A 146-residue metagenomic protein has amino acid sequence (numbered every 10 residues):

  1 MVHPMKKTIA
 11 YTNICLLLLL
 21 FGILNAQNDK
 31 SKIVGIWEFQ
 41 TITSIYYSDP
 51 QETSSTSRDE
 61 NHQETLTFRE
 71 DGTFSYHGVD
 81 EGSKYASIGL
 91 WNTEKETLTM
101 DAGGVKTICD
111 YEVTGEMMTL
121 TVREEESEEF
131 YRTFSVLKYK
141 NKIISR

Functional and structural regions predicted by a protein language model:
M1-S31: Bacterial Sec-dependent N-terminal signal peptides
L24-I88, N92-R146: Lipid interaction determinants
